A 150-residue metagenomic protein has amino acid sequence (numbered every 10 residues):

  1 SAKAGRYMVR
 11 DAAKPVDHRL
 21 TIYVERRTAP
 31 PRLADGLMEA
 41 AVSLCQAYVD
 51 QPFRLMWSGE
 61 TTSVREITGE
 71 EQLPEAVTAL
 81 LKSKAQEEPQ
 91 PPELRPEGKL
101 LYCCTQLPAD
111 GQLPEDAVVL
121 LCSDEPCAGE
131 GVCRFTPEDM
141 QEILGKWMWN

Functional and structural regions predicted by a protein language model:
S1-N150: Exposed, interaction-prone extracellular/peripheral surfaces
